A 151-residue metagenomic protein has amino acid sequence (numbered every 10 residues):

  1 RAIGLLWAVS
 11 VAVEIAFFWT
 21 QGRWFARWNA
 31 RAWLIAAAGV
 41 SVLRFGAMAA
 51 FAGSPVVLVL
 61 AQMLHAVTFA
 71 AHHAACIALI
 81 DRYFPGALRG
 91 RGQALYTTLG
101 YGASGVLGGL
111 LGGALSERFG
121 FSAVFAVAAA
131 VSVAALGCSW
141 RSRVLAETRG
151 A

Functional and structural regions predicted by a protein language model:
R1-V13, V56-V57, A94-Y96: Loop-to-transmembrane helix entry
A16-A30, S116-E117: Helix-to-loop junctions at the C-terminal end of transmembrane segments in multipass secondary transporters
A32-A47, A129: Structural signature of the two symmetry-related core transmembrane helices
A49-A61: Helix-loop junctions at membrane interfaces in 12-TM secondary transporters
A71-P85: Intracellular juxtamembrane helix-capping segments at the cytosolic ends of symmetry-related transmembrane helices
G90-R118: A late C-terminal transmembrane helix in Major Facilitator Superfamily
G113-S132: A membrane-interface helix-boundary motif in multi-pass transporters
V127-A151: Multi-pass alpha-helical transporter architecture, strongest for 12-TM Major Facilitator/SLC carriers used
